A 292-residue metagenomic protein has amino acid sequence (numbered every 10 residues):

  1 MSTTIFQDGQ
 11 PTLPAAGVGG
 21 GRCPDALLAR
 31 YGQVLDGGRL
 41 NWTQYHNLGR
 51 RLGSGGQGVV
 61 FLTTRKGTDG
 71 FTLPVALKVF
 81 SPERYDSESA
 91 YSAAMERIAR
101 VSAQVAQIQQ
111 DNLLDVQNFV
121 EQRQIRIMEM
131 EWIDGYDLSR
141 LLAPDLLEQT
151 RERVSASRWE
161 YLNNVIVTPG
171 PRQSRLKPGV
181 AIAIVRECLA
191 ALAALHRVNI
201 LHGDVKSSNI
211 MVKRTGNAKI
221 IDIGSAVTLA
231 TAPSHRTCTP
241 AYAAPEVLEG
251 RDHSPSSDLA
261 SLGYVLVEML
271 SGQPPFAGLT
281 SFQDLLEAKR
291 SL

Functional and structural regions predicted by a protein language model:
G49-G56, V60: Protein kinase glycine-rich loop
E88-Q107: AlphaC helix of the eukaryotic protein kinase fold
F119: Activation-segment/catalytic-loop signature of the eukaryotic protein kinase fold
R123-D137, L141, D145: Conserved short submotifs of the Hanks-type protein kinase catalytic core that shape the nucleotide-binding pocket
I184-V185: Activation segment signature within eukaryotic-like protein kinase domains
H196-V212: Catalytic-loop of the protein kinase fold
P233-V247: Conserved activation segment of eukaryotic-like protein kinases, specifically the C-terminal portion of the activation
